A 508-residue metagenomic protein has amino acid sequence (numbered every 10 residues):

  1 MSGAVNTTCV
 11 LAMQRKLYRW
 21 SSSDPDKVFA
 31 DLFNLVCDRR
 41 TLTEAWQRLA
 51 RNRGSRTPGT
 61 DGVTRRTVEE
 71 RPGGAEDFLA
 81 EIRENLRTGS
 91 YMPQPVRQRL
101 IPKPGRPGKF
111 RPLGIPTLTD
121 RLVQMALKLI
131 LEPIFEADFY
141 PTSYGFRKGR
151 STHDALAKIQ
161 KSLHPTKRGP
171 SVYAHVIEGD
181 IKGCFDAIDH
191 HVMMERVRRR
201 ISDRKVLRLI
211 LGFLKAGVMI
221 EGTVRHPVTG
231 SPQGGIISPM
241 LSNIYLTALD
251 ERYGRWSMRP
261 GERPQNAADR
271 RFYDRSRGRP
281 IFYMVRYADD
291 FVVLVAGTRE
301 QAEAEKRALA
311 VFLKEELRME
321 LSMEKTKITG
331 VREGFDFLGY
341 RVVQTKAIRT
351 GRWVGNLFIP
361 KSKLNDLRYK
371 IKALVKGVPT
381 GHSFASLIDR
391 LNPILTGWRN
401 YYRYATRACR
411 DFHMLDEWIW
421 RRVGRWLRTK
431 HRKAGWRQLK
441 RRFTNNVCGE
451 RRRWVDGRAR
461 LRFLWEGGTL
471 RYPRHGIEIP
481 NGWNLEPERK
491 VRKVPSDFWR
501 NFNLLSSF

Functional and structural regions predicted by a protein language model:
M1-F508: Non-catalytic terminal/accessory segments
